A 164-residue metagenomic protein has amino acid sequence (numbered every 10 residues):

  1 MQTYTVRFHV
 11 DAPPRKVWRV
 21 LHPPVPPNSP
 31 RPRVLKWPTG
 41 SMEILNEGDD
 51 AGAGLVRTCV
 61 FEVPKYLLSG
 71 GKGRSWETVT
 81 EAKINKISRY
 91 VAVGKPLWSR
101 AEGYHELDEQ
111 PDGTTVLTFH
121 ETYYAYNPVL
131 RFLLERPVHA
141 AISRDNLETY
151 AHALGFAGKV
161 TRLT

Functional and structural regions predicted by a protein language model:
M1-D50: Hydrophobic ligand-binding cavity/cleft-lining segments
Q2-T5, G70-W76, S99-Y104: Short, surface-exposed coil-to-beta transition loops
T3-H9, K36, E43, V56-V60 (+3 more regions): Ser/Thr- (and often Asn-) enriched beta-sheet segments in non-cytosolic proteins
V10, P14, K72, A140-S143 (+1 more regions): A structural signal for well-ordered alpha-helical scaffolds and beta->alpha junctions
D11-R15, D49-A51, T80-I87, E106-T118 (+1 more regions): A short, structured loop/turn motif at beta-sheet edges
R15, R19, D112, E148 (+1 more regions): Replace "anionic and nucleotidyl ligands
N28-P30, T39-P96, E148, H152 (+1 more regions): Glycine-rich portal/gate segments that line the openings of hydrophobic small-molecule binding cavities
V91-R144, L163: Beta-strand/loop substructures that line and gate deep hydrophobic ligand-binding cavities in soluble
